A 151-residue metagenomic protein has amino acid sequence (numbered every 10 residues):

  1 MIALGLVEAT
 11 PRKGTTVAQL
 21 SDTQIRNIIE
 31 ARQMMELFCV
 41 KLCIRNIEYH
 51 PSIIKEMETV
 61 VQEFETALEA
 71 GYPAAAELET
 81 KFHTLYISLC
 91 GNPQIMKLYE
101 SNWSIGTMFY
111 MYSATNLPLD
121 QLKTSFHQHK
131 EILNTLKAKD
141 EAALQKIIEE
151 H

Functional and structural regions predicted by a protein language model:
M1-R45, S52, Q94: Short linear motifs at protein or domain termini
G5-V7, S101-I105, L122: Mobile beta-alpha loop/short-helix "lid" or hinge segments that flank ligand
S21-D22, Y112-T115: Short alpha-helical transmembrane interface motifs in multi-pass membrane proteins
I28, P51-S113, Q128-E131, A143-H151: Conserved amphipathic alpha-helical segments that form helical-bundle/coiled-coil interaction surfaces
K55, D120-K123: Short helix-capping and inter-helix turn/linker motifs at the boundaries of alpha-helical repeat units
L136-A142: Short acidic-aromatic low-complexity motifs
